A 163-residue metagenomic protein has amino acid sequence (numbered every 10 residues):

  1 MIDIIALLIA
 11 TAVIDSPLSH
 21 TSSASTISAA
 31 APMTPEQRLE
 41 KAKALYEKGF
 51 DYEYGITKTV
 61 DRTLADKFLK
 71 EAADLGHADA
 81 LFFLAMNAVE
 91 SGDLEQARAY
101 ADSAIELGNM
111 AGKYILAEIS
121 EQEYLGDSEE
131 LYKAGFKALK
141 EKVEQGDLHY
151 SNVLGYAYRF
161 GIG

Functional and structural regions predicted by a protein language model:
M1-D3: Gram-negative bacterial Sec-dependent N-terminal signal peptides
I5-T59, T63: N-terminal leader/linker segments that initiate helical-solenoid repeat arrays
M33, E40-K41, L45, Y54-I56 (+5 more regions): Short helix-capping/linker turns of helical repeat alpha-solenoids
Q37-A44, K48, L64, A80 (+3 more regions): Alpha-helix N-cap/N′ positions at the starts of helices
E47-Y54, F83-E90, K113-E123, S151-F160: Hydrophobic face of amphipathic alpha-helices that form TPR/SEL1-like repeat modules and related alpha-solenoid
T59-K67, E90-Y100, L125-A138: Structural signature of tandem alpha-helical TPR/SEL1-like repeats, specifically the intra-repeat loop/turn
E71-A72, S103-A104, E141-K142: Canonical positions in the second alpha-helix
E71-D79, F83: Short, charge-rich amphipathic alpha-helical segments embedded in non-transmembrane helical bundles/solenoids
